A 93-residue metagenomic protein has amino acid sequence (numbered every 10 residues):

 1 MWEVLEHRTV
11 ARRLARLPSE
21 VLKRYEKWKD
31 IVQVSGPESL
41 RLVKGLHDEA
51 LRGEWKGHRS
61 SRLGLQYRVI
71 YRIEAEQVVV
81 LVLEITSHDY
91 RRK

Functional and structural regions predicted by a protein language model:
M1-L65, I73-L81, I85-K93: Basic, Lys/Arg-enriched alpha-helical interface segments
V69: Hydrophobic/aromatic beta-strand elements that line small-molecule binding cavities or substrate pockets in beta-rich
